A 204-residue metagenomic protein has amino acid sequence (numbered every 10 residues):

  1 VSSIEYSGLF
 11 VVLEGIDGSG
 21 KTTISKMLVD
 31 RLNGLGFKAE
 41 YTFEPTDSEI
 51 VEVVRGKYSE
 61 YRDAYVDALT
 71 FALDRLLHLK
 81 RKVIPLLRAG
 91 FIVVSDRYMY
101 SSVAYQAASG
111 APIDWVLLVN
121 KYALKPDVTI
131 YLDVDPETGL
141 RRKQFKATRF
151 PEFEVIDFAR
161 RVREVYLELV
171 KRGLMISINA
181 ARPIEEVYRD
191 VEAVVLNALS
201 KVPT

Functional and structural regions predicted by a protein language model:
S2-I4, V29, E137-T204: NTP-dependent small-molecule kinase module
Y6-F10: Pre-Walker A (Motif I) flank of P-loop NTPase domains
L13: Hydrophobic anchor at the beta1->P-loop junction of P-loop NTPases
G18-S19: ATP-binding Walker
T22: Walker A/P-loop
L35-K121: ATP-dependent small-molecule kinase phosphotransfer cores that center on conserved nucleotide phosphate-binding segments
S102-E164: A glycine- and Lys/Arg-enriched "phosphate-lid" helix/loop adjacent to the NTP-binding pocket of small-molecule kinases
